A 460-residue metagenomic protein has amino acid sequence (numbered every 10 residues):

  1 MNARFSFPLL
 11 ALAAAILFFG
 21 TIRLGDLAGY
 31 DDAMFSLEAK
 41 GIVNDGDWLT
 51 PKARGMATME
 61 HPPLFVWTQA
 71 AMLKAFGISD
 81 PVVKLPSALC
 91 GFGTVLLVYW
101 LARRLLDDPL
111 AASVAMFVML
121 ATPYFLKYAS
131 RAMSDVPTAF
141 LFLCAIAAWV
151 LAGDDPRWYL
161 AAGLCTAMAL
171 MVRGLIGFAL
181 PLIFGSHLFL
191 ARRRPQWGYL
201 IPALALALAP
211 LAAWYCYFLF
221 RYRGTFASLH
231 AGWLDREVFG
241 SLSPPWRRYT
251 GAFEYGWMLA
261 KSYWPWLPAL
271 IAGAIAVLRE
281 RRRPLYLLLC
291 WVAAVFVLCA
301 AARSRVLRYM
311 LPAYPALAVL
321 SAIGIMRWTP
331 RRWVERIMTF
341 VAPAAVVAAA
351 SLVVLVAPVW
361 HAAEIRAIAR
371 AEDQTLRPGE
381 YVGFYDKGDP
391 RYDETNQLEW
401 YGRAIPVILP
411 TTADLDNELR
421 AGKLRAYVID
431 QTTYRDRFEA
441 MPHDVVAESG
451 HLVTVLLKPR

Functional and structural regions predicted by a protein language model:
F7-L12, V98-A121: Transmembrane-helix signature of polytopic, membrane-embedded enzymes that assemble or transfer cell-envelope glycans
I16-L17, M34-A57, P63-L64, A71: Extracytosolic helix-loop segments that constitute the early lumenal/periplasmic catalytic or substrate-binding loops
L37-G41, M168, G177-R282, F296 (+1 more regions): Transmembrane-lumen/periplasm boundary regions of multi-pass, lipid-linked membrane glycan transferases
L85-L106, C144: Transmembrane-helix motifs of polytopic, lipid-linked glycan transferases
S87, K127-P137: Short acidic/glycine- and proline-prone juxtamembrane loop motifs at membrane-interface regions of multi-pass membrane
R104, A145-A161, A169, V277-L278 (+1 more regions): Membrane-interface transmembrane helices that cradle and orient dolichyl/undecaprenyl
L110-M116, L151-A167, C290-V292: Short hydrophobic alpha-helices at membrane interfaces in multi-pass membrane enzymes
P181, V353-R437, M441-K458: Short periplasmic/luminal acceptor-recognition loop of GT-C membrane glycosyltransferases, typified by
